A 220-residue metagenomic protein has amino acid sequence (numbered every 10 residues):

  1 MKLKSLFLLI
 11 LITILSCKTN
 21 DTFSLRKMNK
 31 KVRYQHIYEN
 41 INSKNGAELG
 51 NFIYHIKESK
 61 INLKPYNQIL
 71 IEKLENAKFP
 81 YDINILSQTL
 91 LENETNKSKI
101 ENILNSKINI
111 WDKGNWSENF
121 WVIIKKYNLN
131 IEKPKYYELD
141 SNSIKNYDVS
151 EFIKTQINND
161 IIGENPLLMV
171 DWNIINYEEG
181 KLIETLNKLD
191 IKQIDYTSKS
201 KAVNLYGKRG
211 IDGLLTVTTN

Functional and structural regions predicted by a protein language model:
M1-M28: Bacterial Sec-dependent N-terminal signal peptides
T22-N220: Short beta-strand and adjacent turn/loop elements
